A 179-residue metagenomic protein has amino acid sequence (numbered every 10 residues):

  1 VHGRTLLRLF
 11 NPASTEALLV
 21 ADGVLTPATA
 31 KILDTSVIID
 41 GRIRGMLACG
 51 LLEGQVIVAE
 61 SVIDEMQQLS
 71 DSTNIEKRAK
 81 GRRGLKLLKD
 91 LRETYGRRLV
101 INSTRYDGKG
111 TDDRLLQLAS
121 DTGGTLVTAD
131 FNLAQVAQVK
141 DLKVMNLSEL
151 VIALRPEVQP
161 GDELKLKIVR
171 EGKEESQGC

Functional and structural regions predicted by a protein language model:
H2-G50: Canonical alpha-helical transmembrane segment with a positive-inside/aromatic-interface signature
L25-P27, G50-L52, S120, V158-D162 (+1 more regions): Short flexible coil/turn linkers enriched for glycine and charged/polar residues that connect secondary-structure
A30-L33, I38-V127, F131-L147, V151: Active-site-proximal, substrate-binding regions of enzyme catalytic domains and RNA-binding/basic surfaces
Q135-E174: Acidic, PIN/NYN-like endoribonuclease modules and their adjacent C-terminal/linker elements
